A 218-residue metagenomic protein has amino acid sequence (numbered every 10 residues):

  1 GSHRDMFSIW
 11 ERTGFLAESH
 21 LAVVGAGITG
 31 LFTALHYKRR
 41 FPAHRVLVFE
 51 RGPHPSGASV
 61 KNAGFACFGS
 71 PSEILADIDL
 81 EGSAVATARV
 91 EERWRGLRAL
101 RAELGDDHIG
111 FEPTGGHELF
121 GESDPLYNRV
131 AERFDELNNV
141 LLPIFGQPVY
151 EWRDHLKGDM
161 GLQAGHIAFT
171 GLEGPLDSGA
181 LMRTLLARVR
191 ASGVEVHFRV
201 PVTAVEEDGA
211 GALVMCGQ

Functional and structural regions predicted by a protein language model:
G1-L21, R39-R40, H44-R45: Extreme N-terminal leader/targeting segments of oxidoreductases
G25-L31, R51: Glycine-rich Rossmann-fold phosphate-binding loop(s) that bind the pyrophosphate of adenine dinucleotide cofactors
L35, R39, A187: Short, well-ordered alpha-helices that flank and scaffold nucleotide-derived cofactor binding pockets
K38-K61: Glycine-rich FAD pyrophosphate-binding loop
G57-E92: Glycine-rich active-site loop/strand segments that organize a redox cofactor
S72-I78, A102-A187, S192, H197: Flavin (FAD/FMN) cofactor-binding and adjacent substrate-gating region of FAD-dependent oxidoreductase domains
A88-A102, T184: A non-catalytic, amphipathic alpha-helix used as a structural packing/dimerization or gating element in enzyme scaffolds
H197-L213, G217: A conserved short coil-to-beta-strand element within the FAD-binding core of flavoproteins
